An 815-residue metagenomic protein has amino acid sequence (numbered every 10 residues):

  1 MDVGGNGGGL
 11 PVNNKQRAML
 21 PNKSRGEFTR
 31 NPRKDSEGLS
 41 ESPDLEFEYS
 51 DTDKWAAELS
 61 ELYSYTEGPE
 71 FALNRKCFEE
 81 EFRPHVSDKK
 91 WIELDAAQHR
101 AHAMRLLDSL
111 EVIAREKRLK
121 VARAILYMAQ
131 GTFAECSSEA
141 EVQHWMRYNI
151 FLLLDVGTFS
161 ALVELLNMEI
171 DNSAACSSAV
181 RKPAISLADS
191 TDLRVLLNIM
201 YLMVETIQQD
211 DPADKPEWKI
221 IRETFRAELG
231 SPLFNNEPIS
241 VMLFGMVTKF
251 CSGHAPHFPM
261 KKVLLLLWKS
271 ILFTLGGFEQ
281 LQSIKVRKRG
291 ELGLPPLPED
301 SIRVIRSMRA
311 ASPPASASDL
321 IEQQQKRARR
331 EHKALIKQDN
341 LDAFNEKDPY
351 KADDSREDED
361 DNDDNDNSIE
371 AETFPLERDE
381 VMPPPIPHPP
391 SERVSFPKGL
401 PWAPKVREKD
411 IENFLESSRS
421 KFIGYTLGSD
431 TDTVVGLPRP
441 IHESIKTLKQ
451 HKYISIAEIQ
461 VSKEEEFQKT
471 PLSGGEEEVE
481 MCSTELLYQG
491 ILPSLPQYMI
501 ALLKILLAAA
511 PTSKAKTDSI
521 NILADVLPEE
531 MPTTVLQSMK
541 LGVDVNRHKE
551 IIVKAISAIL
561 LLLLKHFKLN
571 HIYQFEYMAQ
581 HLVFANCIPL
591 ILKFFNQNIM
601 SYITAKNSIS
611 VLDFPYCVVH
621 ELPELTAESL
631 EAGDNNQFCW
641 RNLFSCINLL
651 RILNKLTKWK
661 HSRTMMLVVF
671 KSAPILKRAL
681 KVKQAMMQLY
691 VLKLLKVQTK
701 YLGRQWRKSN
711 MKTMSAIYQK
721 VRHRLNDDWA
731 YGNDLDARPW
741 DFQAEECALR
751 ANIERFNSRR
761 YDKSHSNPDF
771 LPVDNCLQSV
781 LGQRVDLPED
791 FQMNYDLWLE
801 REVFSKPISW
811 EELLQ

Functional and structural regions predicted by a protein language model:
D2-Q815: Extended alpha-helical scaffold domains
